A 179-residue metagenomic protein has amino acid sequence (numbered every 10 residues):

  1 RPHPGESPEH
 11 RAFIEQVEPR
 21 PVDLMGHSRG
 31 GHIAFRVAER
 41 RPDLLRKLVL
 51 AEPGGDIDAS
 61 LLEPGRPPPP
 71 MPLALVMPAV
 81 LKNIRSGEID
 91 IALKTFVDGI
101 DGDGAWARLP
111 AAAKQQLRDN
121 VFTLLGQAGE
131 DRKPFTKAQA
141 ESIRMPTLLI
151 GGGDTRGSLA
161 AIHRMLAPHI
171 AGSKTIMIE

Functional and structural regions predicted by a protein language model:
R1-M25, R29: Active-site loop/oxyanion-hole signature of alpha/beta-hydrolase fold enzymes
I33-V37: Hydrolases whose catalytic domains are alpha/beta-hydrolase-1, hotdog thioesterase, or metallo-beta-lactamase-like
E39, L44-I84: Flexible "cap/lid" loop of the alpha/beta hydrolase fold
R85-L125: Conserved alpha/beta-hydrolase catalytic His-Asp/Glu region
G99, T123-Q139: Active-site nucleophile elbow and catalytic-triad environment of alpha/beta-hydrolase enzymes
I143, L149-G151: Short beta-strand/loop motif that positions the catalytic acidic residue of the alpha/beta-hydrolase fold
R156-I162: Conserved alpha/beta-hydrolase "acid-adjacent" motif
H163-E179: Catalytic histidine neighborhood in serine/cysteine hydrolases with alpha/beta-hydrolase-type architecture
